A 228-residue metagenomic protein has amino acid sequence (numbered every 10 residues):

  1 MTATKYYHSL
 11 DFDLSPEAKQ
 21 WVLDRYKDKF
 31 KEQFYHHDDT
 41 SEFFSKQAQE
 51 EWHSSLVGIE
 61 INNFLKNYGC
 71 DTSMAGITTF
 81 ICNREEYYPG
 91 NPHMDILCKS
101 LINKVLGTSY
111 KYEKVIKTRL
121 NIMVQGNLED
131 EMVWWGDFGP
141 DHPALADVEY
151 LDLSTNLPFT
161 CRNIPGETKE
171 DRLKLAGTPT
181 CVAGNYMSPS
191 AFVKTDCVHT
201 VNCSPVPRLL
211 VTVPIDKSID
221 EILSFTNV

Functional and structural regions predicted by a protein language model:
M1-P89: Non-heme Fe(II)/2-oxoglutarate
C70-T72, Q125-D130, S218-D220: Secondary-structure boundary elements
T78-I81, S190, K194: Generic short beta-strand segments
R84-Y186: Catalytic core of non-heme Fe(II) oxygenases with the double-stranded beta-helix
T118-M123, Y186-F192, T200, S204-I222: A short hydrophobic beta-strand segment most commonly corresponding to one strand of the jelly-roll/cupin
I164, R172, D220-V228: Active-site or metal-binding loop neighborhoods of secreted/extracellular toxin and effector enzymes
C197: Catalytic "initiation/cleavage/transfer" segments centered on a nucleophilic residue and adjacent nucleic-acid-engaging
